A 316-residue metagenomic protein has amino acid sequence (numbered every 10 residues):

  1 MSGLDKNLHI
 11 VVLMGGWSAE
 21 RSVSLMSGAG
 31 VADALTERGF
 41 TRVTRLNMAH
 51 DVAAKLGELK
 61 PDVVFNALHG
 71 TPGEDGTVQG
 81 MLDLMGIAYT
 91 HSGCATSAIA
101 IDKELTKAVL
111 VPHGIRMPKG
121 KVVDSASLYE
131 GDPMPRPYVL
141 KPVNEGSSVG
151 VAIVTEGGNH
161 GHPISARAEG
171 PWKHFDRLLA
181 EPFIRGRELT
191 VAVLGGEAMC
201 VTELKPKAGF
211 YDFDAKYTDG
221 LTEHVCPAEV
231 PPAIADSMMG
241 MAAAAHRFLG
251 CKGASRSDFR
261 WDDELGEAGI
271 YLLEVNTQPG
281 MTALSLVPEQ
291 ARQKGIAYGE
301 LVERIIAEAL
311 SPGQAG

Functional and structural regions predicted by a protein language model:
M1-A95, I99-I101, L105, P112 (+3 more regions): ATP-binding N-terminal substructure of ATP-dependent carboxylate-amine bond-forming enzymes
M1-M14, I99-R187: Active-site nucleotide/adenylate-binding loops and adjacent lid/helix of ATP-dependent enzymes
D5-L8, G114, P231-G316: ATP-dependent carboxylate activation and anion-phosphoryl transfer catalytic cores that bind Mg-ATP to form
V43, A88-Y89, M117, Y138 (+1 more regions): Hydrophobic beta-strand scaffold residues
T44-A49, L178, P182, K252-E264: A short glycine-rich, hydrophobically flanked beta-strand micro-motif that places a catalytic Asp/Glu for divalent metal
V123, V151-G157, V193-G195, D262 (+2 more regions): Short beta-strand-to-turn element immediately C-terminal to the catalytic PLP-Schiff-base lysine in fold type I
N159-G240, E267-Y271: Phosphate-binding site of ATP-dependent enzymes
